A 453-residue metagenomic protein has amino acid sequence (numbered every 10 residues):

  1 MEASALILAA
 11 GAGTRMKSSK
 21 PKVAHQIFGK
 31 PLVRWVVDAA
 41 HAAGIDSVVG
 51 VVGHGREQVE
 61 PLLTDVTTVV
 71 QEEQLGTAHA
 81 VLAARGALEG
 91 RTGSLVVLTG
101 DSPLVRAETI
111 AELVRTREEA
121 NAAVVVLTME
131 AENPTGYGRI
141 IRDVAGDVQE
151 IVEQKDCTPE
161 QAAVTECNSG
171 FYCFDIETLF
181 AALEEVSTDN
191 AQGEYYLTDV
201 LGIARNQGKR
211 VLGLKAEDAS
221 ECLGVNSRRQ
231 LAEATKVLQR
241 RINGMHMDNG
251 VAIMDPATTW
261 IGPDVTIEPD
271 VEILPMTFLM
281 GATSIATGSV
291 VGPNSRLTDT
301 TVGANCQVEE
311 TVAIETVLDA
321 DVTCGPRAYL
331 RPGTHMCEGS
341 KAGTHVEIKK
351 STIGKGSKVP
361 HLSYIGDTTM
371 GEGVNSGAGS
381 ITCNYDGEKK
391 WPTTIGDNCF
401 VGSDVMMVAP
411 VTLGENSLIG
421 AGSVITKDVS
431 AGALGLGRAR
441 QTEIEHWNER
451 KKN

Functional and structural regions predicted by a protein language model:
M1-S18: N-terminal nucleotide-binding beta1-loop-alpha1 segment
M1-S4, K30-R115, E119: Conserved N-terminal catalytic core of the sugar/cofactor nucleotidyltransferase
H54, V105, D143, F174-D175 (+1 more regions): A conserved hydrophobic position in a structured secondary element of the catalytic/binding core that shapes
A120-E130: A short, conserved acidic/glycine-rich loop-to-beta-strand motif that forms the donor nucleotide-sugar/metal
V148-R240: Catalytic-core segments of class I nucleotidyltransferases/pyrophosphorylases that form NMP-activated intermediates
N168-F171, P263, W391, A409: Glycine/small-residue-rich pyrophosphate-binding loop that anchors the diphosphate of NDP-sugar donors
N206-E310, D319-D321: Extended, small-residue-rich solenoid/repeat segments and analogous flexible loops that form exposed scaffolds
Q307-N453: Glycine-rich hexapeptide-repeat left-handed beta-helix
